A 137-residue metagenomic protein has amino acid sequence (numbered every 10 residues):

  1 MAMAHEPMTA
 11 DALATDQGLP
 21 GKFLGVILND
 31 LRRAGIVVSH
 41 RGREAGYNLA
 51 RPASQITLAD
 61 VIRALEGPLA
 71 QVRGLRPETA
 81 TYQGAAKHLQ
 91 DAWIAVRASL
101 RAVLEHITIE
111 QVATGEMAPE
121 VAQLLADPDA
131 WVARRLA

Functional and structural regions predicted by a protein language model:
M1-P20, N48: N-terminal helix-turn-helix DNA-binding core of bacterial DNA-binding proteins
T15, R32-R33: Alpha-helical residues within the helix-turn-helix
R33-I36, A64: Residue cluster at the C-terminal edge of the helix-turn-helix DNA-binding motif
G35-L49: Beta-hairpin "wing" of winged helix-turn-helix
A53-E78, D91-A98: Conserved segment of winged-helix/HTH DNA-binding domains
E78-A137: C-terminal regulatory/oligomerization modules of transcriptional regulators
